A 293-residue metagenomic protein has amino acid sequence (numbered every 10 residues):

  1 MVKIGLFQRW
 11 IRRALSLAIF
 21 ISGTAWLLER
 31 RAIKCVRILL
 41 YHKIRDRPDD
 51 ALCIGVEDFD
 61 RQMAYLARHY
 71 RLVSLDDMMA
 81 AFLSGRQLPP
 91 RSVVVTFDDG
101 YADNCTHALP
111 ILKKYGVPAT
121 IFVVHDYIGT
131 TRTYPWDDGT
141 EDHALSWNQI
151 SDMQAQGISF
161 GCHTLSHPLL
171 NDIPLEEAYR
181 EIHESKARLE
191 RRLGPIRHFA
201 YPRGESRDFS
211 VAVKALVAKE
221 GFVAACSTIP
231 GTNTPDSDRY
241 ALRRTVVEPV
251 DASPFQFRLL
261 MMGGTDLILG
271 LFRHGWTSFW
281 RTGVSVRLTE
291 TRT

Functional and structural regions predicted by a protein language model:
V2-T96, D103, D172-T293: C-terminal active-site subregion of NodB/CE4 polysaccharide deacetylases
R31-I33, A67, P110-V117, H143-C162 (+2 more regions): Acidic (Asp/Glu)-rich catalytic clusters
L39-I44, V124-H125, H163-L165: Short loop/turn segments at strand-loop or loop-helix junctions that form parts of catalytic or ligand-binding pockets
P48, S92, T130-G139, H167-L175: Surface-exposed cleft-lining segments at the edges of enzyme active sites
T96-F97, G161: Generic enzyme active-site microenvironment
G100-T106, I111: Short acidic, Gly/Ser-rich segments with clustered Asp/Glu that frequently serve as metal-coordination loops in enzyme
H107, R132-W147: Binuclear metal-dependent hydrolase catalytic cores centered on His/Asp/Glu-rich metal-binding motifs
G116-D137: A short, conserved beta-to-alpha structural element at the edge of catalytic cores that scaffolds binding
